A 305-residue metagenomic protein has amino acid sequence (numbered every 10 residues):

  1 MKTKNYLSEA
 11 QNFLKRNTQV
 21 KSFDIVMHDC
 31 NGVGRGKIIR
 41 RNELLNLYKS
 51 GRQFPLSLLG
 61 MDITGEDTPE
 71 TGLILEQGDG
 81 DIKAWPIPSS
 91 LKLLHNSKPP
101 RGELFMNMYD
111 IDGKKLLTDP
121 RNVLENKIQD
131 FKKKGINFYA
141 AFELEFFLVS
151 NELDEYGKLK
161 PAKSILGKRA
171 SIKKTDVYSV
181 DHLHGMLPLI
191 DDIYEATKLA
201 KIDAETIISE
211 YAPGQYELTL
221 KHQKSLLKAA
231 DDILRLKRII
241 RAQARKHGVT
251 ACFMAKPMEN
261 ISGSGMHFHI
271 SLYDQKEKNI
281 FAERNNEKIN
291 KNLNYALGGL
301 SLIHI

Functional and structural regions predicted by a protein language model:
M1-T206, K228-D232, V249: ATP/Mg2+-dependent ligation/transfer catalytic cores
E125-I128, Y194, K237, R241 (+1 more regions): Generic solvent-exposed, charged/amphipathic alpha-helical segments that serve as macromolecular interface scaffolds
L144, E210-L218: Short, conserved phosphate-binding/catalytic loop or strand-edge motifs used in phosphoryl-/nucleotidyl-transfer
N151, S209, K256: Residues that form or immediately flank small-molecule/cofactor binding pockets and catalytic motifs
Q215, L220, K228-G298: Acidic, glycine-rich loop-and-beta core segments that form the ion-binding/anion-interacting portion of active sites
S225: Positively charged, low-complexity, intrinsically disordered RNA-binding extensions
I303-I305: Conserved small/polar residues in nucleotide/adenosyl-binding loops
